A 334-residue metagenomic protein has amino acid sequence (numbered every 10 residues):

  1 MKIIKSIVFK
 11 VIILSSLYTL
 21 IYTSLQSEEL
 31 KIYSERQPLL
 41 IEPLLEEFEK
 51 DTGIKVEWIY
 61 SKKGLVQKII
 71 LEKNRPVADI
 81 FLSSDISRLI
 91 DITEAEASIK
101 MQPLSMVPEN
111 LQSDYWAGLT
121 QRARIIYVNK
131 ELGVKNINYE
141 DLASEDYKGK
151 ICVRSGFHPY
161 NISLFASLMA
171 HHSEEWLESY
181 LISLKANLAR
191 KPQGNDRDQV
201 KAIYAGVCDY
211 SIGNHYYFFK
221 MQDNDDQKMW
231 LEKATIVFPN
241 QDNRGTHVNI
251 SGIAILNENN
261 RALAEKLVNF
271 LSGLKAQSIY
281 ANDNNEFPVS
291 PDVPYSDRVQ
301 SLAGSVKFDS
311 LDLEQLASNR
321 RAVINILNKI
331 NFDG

Functional and structural regions predicted by a protein language model:
E28-D91: Early extracytoplasmic/lumenal segment of secretory-pathway proteins
Y33-R36, V128-K130, K148-H172, K185-L188 (+1 more regions): Short beta-strand->loop
P76-F81, I99-I125, E140, K150-V153: A structural signal for short loop-to-beta-strand junctions that line the ligand-binding cleft of periplasmic/secreted
P108-L111, R122, Y180-K185, R190-Q193 (+1 more regions): Periplasmic-binding protein-like
I125-L132, V248-A262, I279-Y280: A bilobed periplasmic-binding-protein/Venus flytrap-type ligand-binding module shared by bacterial periplasmic
K150-F157, F270-P294: Periplasmic-binding protein-like
S167, H172-V237: Ligand-binding pocket segment of bilobal, Venus flytrap-like solute-binding proteins
E175, E286-G334: An extracytoplasmic/periplasmic, membrane-proximal ligand-sensing/linker region
